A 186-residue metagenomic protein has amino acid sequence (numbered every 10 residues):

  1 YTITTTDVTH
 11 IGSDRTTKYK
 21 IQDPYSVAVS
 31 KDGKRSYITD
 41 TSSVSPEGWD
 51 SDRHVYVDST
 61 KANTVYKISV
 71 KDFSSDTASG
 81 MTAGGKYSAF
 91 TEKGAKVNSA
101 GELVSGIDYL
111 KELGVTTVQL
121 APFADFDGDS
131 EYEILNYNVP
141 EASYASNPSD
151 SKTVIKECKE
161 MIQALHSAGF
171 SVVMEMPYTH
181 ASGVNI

Functional and structural regions predicted by a protein language model:
Y1-K67, D72-G85, A89: The feature marks proteins involved in alpha-glucan
K71-I186: Substrate-binding/active-site clefts of carbohydrate-active enzymes
